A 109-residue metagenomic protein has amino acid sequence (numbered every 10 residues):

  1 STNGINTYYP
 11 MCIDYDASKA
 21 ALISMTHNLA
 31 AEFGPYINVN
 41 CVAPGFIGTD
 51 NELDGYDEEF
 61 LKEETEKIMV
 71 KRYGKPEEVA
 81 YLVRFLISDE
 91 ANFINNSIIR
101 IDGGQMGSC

Functional and structural regions predicted by a protein language model:
S1: Residue(s) in the substrate-gating loop at a strand-loop-helix junction that position the organic substrate next
N6, R84, N95-C109: Short C-terminal tail/terminal secondary-structure segment of NAD(P)H-dependent dehydrogenase/reductase domains
N6-I13, K71: Active-site loop immediately N-terminal to the catalytic Tyr-X3-Lys motif of short-chain dehydrogenase/reductase
S18, T26: Active-site helix of classical SDR
H27-P35, N92: Alpha-helical segment proximal to the catalytic Tyr-Lys
N38-G48, I87, R100-D102: Conserved SDR Rossmann-fold cofactor-binding beta-strand/turn motif
F46-I68, S108-C109: A glycine/serine/threonine-rich, flexible loop-to-helix segment that serves as the NAD(P) cofactor-binding "lid"
I68-V79: A conserved structural motif in NAD(P)-dependent oxidoreductases
